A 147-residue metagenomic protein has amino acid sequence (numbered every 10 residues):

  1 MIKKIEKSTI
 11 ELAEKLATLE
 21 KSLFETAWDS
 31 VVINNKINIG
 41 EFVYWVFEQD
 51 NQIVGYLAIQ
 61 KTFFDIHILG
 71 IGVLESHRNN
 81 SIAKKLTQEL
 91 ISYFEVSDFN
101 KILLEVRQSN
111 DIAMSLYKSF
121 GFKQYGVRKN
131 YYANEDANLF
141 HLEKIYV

Functional and structural regions predicted by a protein language model:
K3-S76, T87-E89, Y93, I145-Y146: Acetyl-CoA-dependent GNAT
V32, V127-K129: Short, P/G- and charge-enriched loop/turn segments at secondary-structure junctions
I59, F63-D65, K101, A137-L139: A generic structural signal for beta-strand entry/edge sites
I59, Q124-Y125: Short beta-strand "wing" residues that participate in macromolecule-binding interfaces
I71-Q88, S97, R107-S115, S119-F120 (+1 more regions): Conserved glycine-rich acetyl-CoA-binding loop
N100, R107-D111, N130-V147: C-terminal "cap" of GNAT-fold acetyltransferases
